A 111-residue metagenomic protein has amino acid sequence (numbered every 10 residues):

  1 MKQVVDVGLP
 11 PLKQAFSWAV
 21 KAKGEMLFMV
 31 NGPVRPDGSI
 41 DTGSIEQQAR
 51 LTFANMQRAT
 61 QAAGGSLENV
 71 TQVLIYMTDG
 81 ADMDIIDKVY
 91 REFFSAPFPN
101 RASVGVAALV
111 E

Functional and structural regions predicted by a protein language model:
M1-A54, R58-T71, M77-E111: N-terminal presequence-like segments and the immediate start of the first folded domain
